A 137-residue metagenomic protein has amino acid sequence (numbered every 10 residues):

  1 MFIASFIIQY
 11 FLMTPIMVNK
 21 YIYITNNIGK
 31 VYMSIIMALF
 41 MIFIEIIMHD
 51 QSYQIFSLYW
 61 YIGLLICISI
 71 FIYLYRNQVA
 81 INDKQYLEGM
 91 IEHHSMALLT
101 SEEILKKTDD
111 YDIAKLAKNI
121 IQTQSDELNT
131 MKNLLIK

Functional and structural regions predicted by a protein language model:
M1-K137: His/Met- and acidic-residue-enriched segments that coordinate or traffic transition-metal cofactors and support
